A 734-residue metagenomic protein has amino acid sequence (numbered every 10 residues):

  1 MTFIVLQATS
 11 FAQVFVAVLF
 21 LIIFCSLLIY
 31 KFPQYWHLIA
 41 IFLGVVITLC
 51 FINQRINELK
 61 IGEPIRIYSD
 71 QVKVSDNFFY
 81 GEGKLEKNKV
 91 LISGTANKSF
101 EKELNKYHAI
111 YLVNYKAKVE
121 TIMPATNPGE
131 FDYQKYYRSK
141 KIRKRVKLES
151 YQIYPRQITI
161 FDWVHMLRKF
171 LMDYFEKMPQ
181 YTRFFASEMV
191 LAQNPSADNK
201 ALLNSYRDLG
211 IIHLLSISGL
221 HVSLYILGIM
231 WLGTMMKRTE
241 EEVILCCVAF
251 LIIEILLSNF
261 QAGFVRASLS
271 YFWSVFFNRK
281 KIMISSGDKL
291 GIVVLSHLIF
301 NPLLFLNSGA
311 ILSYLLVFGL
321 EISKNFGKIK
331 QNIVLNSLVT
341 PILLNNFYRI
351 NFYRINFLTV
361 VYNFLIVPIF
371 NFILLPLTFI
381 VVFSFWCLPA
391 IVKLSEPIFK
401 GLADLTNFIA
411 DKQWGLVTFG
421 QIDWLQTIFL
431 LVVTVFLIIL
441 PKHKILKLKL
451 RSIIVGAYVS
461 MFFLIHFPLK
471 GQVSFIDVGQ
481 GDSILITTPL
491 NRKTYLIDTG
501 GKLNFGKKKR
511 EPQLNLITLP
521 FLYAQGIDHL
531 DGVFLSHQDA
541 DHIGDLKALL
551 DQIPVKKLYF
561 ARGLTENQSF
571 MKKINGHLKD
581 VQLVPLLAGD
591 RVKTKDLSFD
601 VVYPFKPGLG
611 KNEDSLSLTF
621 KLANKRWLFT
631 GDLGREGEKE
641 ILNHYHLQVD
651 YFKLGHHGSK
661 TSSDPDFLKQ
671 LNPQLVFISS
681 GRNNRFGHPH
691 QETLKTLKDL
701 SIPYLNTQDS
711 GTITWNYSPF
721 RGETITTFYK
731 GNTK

Functional and structural regions predicted by a protein language model:
M1-I61, D173, R266, H443-L446 (+1 more regions): N-terminal leader/targeting segments
A12-F15, C25, F32-I39, L202-V360 (+4 more regions): Hydrophobic alpha-helical transmembrane segments in multi-pass membrane proteins
V45-H213, L516-Q525, H529, G563-E566 (+3 more regions): Membrane-interface helix/helix-cap signal primarily in integral membrane proteins
Y80, M123-A125, H221, A262 (+7 more regions): Short hydrophobic/aromatic residue motifs in ordered secondary structure
A109, V113-K116, T159, K200 (+3 more regions): Non-globular, low-confidence helical/coil segments that flank catalytic cores
R143-S270, V275-F276, G532, F599 (+4 more regions): Aromatic-rich juxtamembrane segments at the membrane interface
Q157-M166, F184-A197, L256-G263, K281-D288 (+4 more regions): Hydrophobic alpha-helical transmembrane segments
E321-F419, Q674-S679: Alpha-helical transmembrane segments of multi-pass integral membrane proteins
